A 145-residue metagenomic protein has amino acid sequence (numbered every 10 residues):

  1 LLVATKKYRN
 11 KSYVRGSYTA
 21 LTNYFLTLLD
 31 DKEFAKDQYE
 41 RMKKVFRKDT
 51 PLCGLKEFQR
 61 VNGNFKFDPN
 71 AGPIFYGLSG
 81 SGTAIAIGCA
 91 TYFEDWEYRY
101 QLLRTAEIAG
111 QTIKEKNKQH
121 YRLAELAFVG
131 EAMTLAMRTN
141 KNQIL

Functional and structural regions predicted by a protein language model:
L1-S81, E94: Extended ligand-binding clefts on enzyme/binding-domain cores
G88-L145: Short hairpin/turn module used for nucleic-acid contact or packing/dimerization
